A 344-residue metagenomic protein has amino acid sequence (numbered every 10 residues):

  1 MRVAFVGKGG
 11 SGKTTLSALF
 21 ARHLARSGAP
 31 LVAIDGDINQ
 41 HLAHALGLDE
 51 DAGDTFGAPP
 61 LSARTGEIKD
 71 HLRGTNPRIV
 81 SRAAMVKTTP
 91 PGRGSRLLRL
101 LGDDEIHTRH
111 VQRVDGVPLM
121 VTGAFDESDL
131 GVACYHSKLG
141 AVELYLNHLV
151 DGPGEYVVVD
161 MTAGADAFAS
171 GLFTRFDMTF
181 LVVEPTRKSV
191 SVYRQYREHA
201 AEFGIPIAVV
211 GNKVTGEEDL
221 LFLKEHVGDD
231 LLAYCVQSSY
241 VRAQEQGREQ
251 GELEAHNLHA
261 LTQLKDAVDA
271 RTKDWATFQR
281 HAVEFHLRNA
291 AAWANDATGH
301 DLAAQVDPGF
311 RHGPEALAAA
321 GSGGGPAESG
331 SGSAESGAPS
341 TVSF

Functional and structural regions predicted by a protein language model:
F5: Hydrophobic anchor at the beta1->P-loop junction of P-loop NTPases
G9-G10: Walker A (P-loop) phosphate-binding loop of P-loop NTPases
K13: Conserved lysine of the Walker
L16: Hydrophobic positions on the alpha1 helix immediately C-terminal to the Walker A/P-loop
L19, S27, V132-G247: Conserved catalytic-core segment of NTP-binding enzymes
A25-D115: N-terminal phosphate/diphosphate-binding loop that engages ATP/GTP or pyrophosphate donors across diverse enzyme folds
R93-Q112, L119-V157: Cytosolic-facing regulatory segments adjacent to core modules
E202-F344: C-terminal lobe/tail of nucleotide-utilizing enzymes
